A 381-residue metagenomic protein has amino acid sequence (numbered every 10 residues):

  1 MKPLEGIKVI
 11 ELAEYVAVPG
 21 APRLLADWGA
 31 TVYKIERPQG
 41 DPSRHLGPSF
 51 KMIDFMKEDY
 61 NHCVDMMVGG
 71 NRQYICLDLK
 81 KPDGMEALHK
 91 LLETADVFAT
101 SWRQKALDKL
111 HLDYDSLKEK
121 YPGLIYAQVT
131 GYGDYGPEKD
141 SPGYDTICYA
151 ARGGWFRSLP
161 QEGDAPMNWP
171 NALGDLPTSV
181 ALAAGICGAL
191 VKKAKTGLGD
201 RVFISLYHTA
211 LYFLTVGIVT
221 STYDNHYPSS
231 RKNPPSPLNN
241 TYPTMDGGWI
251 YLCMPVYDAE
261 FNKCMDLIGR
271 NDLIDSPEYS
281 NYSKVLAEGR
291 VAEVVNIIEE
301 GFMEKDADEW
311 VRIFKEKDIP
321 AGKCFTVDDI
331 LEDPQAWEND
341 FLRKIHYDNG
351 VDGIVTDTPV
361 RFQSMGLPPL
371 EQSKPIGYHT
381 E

Functional and structural regions predicted by a protein language model:
M1-L198, D308, P375, E381: N-terminal helix-loop segment corresponding to the beta1-alpha1 unit of nucleotide/adenylate-binding folds
V32, K315-D329: Short, well-structured beta-strand/strand-turn elements
Q39, G133, L206-L211, D246-G248 (+2 more regions): Glycine-rich beta-alpha junction loops
M167-P177, G199-R201, S229-N239, I250-Y251 (+2 more regions): A short glycine-threonine-serine/GTX helix/turn-capping micro-motif
L190-S229: Substrate-binding/catalytic subdomain of NAD(P)-dependent oxidoreductase enzymes
L238-K317, A321: Aromatic-enriched alpha-helical interface/lid elements that frame and gate functional surfaces
H346-E381: Flexible, small-/acidic-enriched active-site or ligand-binding loops
